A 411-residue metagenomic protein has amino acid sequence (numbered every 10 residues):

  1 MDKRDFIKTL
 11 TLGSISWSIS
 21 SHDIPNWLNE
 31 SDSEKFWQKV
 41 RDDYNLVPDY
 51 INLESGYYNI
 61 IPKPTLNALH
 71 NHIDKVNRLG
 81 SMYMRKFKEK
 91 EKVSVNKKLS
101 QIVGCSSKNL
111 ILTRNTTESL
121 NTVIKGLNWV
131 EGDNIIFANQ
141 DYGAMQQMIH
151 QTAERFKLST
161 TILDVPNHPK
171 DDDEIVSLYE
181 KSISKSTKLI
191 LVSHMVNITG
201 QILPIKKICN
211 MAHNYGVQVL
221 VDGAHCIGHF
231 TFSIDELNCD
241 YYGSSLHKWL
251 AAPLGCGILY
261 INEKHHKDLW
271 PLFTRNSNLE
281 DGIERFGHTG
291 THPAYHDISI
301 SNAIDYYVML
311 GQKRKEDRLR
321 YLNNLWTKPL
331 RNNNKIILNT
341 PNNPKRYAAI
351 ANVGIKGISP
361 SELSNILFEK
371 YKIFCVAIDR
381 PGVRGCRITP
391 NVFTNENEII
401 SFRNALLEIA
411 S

Functional and structural regions predicted by a protein language model:
D2-S411: Pyridoxal 5′-phosphate
